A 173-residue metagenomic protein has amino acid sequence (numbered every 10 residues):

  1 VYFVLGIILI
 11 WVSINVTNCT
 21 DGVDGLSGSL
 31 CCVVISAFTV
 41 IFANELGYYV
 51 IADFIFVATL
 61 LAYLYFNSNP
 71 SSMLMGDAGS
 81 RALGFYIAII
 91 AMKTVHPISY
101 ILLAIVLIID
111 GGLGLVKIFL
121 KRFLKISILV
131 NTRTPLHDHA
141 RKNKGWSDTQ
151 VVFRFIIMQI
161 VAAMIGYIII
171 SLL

Functional and structural regions predicted by a protein language model:
F3-G6, I10-L173: Alpha-helical transmembrane segments
